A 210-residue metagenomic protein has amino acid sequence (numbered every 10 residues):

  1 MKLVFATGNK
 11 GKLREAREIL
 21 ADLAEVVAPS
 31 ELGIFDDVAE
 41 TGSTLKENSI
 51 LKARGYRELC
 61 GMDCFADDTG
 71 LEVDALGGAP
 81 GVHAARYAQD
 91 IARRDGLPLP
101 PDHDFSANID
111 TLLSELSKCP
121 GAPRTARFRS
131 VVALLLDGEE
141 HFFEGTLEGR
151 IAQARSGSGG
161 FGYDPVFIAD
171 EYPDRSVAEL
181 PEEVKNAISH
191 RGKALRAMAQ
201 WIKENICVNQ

Functional and structural regions predicted by a protein language model:
K2-V4, G11-Q210: Anionic-ligand binding patches
